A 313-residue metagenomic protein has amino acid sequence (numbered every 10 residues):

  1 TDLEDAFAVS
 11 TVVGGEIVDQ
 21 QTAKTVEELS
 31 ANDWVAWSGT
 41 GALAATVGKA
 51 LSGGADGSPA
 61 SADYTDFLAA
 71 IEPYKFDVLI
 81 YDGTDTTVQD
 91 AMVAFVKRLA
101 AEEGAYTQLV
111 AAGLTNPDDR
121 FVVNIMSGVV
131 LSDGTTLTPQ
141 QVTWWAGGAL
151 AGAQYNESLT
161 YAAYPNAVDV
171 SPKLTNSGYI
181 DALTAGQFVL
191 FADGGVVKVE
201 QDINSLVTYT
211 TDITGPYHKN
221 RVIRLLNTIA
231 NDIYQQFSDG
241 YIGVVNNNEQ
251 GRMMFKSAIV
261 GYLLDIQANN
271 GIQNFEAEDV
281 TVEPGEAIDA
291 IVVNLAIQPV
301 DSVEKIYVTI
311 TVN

Functional and structural regions predicted by a protein language model:
T1-N313: Surface-exposed assembly/interface segments
